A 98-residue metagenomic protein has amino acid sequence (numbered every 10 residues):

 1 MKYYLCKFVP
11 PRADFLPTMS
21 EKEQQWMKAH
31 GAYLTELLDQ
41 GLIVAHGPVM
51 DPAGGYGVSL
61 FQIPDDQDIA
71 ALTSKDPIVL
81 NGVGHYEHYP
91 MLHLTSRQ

Functional and structural regions predicted by a protein language model:
M1-Q98: Conserved, structured core segments of small domains
